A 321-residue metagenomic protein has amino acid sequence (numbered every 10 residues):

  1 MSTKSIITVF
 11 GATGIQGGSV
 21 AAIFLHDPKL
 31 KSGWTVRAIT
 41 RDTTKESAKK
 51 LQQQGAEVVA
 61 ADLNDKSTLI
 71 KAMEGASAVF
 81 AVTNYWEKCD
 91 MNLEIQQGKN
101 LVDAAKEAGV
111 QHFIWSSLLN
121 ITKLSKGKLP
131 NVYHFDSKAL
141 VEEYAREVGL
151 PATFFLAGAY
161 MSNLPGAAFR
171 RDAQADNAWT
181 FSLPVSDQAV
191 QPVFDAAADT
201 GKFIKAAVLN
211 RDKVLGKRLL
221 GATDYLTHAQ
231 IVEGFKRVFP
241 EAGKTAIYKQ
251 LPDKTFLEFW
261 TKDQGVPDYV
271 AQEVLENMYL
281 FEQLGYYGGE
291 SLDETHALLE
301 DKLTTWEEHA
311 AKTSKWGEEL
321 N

Functional and structural regions predicted by a protein language model:
S2-T35, I39-K49, N64-S67, K71-A72 (+7 more regions): Oxidoreductase cofactor-interface core, primarily capturing Rossmann-like NAD(P)-dependent enzymes
L51-D65: Rossmann-fold cofactor-recognition segment
G55, G109, S182, E282-G285: Conserved functional loop/turn residues at catalytic and ligand-binding sites
A60, L156-A157, Q250-P252: Short loop/edge segments at beta-strand edges and connector loops that shape dinucleotide/nucleotide cofactor-binding
A76: An anion/phosphate-binding loop that grips the pyrophosphate of nucleotide cofactors and donors
T245-T255: A generic structural motif
D253-N321: A hydrophobic C-terminal alpha-helical subdomain
